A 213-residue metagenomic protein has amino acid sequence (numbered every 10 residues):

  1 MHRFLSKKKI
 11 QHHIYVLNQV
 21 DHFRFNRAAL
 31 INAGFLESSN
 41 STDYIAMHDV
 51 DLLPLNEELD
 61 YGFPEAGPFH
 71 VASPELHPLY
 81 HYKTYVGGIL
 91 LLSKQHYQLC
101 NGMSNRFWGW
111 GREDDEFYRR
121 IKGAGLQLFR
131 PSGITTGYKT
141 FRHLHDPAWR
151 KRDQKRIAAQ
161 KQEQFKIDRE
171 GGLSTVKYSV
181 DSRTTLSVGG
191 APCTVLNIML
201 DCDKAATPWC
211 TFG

Functional and structural regions predicted by a protein language model:
F4-T42, L76-P78: Active-site-proximal specificity loops/subdomain of glycosyltransferases
Y15-V20, H48-D51, P74, S93-Q95 (+3 more regions): Structured beta-strand/turn binding interfaces of compact recognition modules in eukaryotic regulators
A29-A33, L91, E116: Acidic, Ser/Thr-rich intrinsically disordered and amphipathic helical segments
S41-L55: Short beta-strand-to-loop acidic/aromatic patch adjacent to the donor-nucleotide binding site
L55-L79: Conserved donor-nucleotide/metal-binding helix-loop-beta segment in metal-dependent transferases, i.e., the alpha-helix
E75-L92, L99, G109: A recurrent flexible, glycine/aromatic-enriched loop bordering the glycosyltransferase active site that acts as
R106-G109, D115-G213: C-terminal catalytic/acceptor-binding lobe
